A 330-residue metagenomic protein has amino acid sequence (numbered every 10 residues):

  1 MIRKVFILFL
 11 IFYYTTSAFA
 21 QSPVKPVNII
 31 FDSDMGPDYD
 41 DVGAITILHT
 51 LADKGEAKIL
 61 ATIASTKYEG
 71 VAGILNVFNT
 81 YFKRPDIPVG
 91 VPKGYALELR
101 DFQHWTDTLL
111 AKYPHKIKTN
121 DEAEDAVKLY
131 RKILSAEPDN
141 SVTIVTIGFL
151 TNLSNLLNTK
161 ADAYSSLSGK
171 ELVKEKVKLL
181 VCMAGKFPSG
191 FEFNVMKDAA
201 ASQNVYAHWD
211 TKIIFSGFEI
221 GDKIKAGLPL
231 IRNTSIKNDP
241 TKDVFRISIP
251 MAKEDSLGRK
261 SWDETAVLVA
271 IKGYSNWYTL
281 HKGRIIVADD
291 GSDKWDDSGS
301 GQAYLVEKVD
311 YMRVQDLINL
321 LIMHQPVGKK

Functional and structural regions predicted by a protein language model:
M1-V24: Bacterial Sec-dependent N-terminal signal peptides
Q21-K330: N-terminal acidic, glycine/proline-rich low-complexity segments
